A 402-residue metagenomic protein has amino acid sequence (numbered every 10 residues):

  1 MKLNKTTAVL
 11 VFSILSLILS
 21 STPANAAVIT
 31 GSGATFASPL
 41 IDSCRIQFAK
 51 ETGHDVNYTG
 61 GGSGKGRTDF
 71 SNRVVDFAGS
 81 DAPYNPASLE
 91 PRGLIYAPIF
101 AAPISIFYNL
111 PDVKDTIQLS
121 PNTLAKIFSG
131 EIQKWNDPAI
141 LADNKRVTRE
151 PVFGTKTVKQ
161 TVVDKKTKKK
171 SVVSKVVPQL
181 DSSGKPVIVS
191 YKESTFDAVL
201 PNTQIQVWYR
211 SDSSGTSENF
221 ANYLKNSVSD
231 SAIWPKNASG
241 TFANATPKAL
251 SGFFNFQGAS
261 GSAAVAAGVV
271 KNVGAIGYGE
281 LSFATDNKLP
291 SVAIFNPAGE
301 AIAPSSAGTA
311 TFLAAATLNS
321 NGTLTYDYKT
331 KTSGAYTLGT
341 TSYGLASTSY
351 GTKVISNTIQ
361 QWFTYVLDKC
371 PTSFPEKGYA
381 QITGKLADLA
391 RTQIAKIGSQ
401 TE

Functional and structural regions predicted by a protein language model:
M1-L10: Bacterial N-terminal signal peptides that target proteins for export
N4-K5, S20, K159, K165: A detector of low-complexity, intrinsically disordered, Ser/Thr/Gly/Pro/Ala-rich segments
V9-S20: Bacterial N-terminal signal peptides
S20-A26: Sec/Tat signal peptide C-region and signal peptidase I cleavage site
A26-E402: Flexible loop/hinge segments at secondary-structure junctions
